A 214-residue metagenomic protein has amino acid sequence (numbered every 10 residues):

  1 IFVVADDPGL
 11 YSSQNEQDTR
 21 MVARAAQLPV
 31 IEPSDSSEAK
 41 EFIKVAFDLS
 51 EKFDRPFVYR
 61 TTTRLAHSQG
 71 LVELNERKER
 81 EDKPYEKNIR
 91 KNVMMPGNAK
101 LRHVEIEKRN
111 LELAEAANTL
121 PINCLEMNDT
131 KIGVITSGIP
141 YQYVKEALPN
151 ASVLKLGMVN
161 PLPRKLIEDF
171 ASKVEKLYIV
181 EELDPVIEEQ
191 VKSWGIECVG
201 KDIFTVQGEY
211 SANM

Functional and structural regions predicted by a protein language model:
I1-Q17, M21-K52: Thiamine diphosphate
P33-M214: Flexible, low-complexity linker and terminal segments
